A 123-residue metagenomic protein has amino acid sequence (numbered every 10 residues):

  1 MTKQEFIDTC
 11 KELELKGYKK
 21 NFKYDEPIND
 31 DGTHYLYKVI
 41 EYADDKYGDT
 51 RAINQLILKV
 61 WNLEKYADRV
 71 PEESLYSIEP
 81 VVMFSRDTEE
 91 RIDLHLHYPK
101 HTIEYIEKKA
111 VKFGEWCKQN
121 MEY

Functional and structural regions predicted by a protein language model:
T2-Y18: Amphipathic alpha-helical segments
E12, P71, E107-Y123: Amphipathic alpha-helical oligomerization segments
K19-P80: Amphipathic, interaction-prone secondary-structure segments
E79-E89: Short, solvent-exposed aromatic-acidic interface loops
E89-E104: A short, exposed loop/beta-hairpin motif centered on an aromatic-Gly-Thr core
